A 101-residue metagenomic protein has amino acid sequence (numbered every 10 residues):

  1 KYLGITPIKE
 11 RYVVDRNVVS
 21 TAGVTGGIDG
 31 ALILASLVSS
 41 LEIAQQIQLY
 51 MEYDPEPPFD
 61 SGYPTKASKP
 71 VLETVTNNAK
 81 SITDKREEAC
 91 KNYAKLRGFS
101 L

Functional and structural regions predicted by a protein language model:
K1-L101: Active-site-adjacent pocket-lining segments in enzyme domains
